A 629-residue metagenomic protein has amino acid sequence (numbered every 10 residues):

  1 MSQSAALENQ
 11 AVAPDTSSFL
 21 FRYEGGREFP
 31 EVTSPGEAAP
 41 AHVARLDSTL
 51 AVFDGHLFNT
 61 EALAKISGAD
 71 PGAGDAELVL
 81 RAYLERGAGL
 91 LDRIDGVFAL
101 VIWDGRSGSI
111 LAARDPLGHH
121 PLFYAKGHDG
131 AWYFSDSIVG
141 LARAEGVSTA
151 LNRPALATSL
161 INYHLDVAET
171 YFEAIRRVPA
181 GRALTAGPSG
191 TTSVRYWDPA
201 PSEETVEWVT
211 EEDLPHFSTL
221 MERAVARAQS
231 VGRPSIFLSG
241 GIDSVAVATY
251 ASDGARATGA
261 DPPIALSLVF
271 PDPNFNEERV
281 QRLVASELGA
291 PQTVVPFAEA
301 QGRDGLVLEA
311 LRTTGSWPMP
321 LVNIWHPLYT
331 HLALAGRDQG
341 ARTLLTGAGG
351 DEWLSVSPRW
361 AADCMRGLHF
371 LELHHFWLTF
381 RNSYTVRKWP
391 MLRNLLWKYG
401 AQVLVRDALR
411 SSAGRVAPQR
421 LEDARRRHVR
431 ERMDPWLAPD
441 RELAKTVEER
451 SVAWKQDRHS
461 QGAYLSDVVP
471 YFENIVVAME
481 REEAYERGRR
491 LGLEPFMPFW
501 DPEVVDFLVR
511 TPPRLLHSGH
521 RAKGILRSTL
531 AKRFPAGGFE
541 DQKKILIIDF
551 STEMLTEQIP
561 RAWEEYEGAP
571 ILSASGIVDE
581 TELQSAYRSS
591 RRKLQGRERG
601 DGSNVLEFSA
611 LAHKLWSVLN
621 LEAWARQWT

Functional and structural regions predicted by a protein language model:
S2-A5, N9, S18-L20, L50 (+2 more regions): N-terminal segments that mediate ammonia production and transfer in glutamine-dependent amidotransferase systems
S2-I66, D75-V79, W353, R481: Structured N-terminal alpha/beta-domain signature that marks small ligand/cofactor-binding or signaling modules
S2-V12, R106-D129, D198-T446, E486-A536 (+4 more regions): ATP-dependent adenylate-handling active sites, centered on carboxylate activation for C-N bond formation
F19-R22, E28-T33, T49-N59, V79 (+10 more regions): Short hydrophobic-aromatic micro-motifs
V52-L117, P121, D213-V231, I236-F237: Conserved short alpha-helical segments that host acidic/polar catalytic motifs at enzyme active sites
A69-G74, G89, A150-R153, E212 (+5 more regions): Structural motif
L80-L84, A157-Y163, P470-E482, H613-W628: Short, hydrophobic/amphipathic alpha-helical patches that form generic packing surfaces within helical domains
P358, A536-N604: PAPS-dependent sulfotransferase catalytic core
